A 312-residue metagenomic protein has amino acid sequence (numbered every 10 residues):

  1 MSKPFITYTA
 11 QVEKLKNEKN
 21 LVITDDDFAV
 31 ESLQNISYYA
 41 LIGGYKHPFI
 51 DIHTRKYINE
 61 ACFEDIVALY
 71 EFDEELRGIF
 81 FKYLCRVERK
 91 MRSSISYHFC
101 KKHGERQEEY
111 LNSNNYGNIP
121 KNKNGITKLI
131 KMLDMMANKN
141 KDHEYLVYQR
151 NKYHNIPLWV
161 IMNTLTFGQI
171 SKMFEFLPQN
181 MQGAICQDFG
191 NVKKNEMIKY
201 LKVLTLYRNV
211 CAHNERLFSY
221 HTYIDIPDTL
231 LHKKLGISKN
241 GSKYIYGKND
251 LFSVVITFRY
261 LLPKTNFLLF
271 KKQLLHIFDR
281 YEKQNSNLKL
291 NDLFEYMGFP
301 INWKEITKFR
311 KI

Functional and structural regions predicted by a protein language model:
M1-L206, F218-I312: Extended intrinsically disordered or low-complexity regions, especially N/C-terminal cytosolic tails and loops, rather
N214: Acidic/aromatic/glycine-rich contiguous surface patches that form carbohydrate-binding/processing clefts and analogous
